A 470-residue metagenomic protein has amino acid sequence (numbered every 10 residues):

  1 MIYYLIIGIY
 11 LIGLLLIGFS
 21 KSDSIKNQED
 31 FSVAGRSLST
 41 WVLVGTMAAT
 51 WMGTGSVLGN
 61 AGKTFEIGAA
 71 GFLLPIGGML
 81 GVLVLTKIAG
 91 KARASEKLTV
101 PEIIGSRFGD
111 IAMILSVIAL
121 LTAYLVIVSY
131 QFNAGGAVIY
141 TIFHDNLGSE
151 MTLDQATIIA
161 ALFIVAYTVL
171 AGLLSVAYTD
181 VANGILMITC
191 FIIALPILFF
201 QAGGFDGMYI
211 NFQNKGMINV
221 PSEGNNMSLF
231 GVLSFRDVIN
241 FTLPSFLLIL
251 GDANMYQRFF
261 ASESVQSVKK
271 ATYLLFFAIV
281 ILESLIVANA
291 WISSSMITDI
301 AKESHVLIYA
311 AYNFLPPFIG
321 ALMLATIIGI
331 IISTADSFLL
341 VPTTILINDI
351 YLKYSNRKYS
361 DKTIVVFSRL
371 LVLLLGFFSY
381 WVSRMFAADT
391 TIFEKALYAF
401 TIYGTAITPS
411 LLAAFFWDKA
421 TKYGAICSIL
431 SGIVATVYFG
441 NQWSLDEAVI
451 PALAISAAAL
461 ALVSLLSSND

Functional and structural regions predicted by a protein language model:
M1-D470: Membrane-embedded helix-loop-helix hairpins and adjacent transmembrane boundary segments in multi-pass transporters
